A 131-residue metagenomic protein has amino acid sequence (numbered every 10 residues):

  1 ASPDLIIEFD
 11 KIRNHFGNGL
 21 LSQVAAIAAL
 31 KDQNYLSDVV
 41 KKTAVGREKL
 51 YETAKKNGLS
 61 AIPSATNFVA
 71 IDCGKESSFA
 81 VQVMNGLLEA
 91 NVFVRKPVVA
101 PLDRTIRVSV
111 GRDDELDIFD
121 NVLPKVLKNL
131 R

Functional and structural regions predicted by a protein language model:
A1-K55, L59-I62: PLP-dependent aminotransferase class I/II
S2, K31, G74-K75, G111: Residue-level recognition of strand-loop junctions within catalytic nucleotide-signaling folds
F16, F68, P101: Residue-level detector of flexible, active-site-proximal loop/helix-junction positions within diverse enzyme catalytic
N34-S37, N67-F68, R112: A short, structure-level motif marking secondary-structure boundaries and short turns
A44, K56-A90, I106, V110: Conserved PLP-binding catalytic core of the aspartate aminotransferase-like
Q82-A90, R95, V99-R131: PLP-dependent enzyme catalytic core of the Aspartate aminotransferase-like
